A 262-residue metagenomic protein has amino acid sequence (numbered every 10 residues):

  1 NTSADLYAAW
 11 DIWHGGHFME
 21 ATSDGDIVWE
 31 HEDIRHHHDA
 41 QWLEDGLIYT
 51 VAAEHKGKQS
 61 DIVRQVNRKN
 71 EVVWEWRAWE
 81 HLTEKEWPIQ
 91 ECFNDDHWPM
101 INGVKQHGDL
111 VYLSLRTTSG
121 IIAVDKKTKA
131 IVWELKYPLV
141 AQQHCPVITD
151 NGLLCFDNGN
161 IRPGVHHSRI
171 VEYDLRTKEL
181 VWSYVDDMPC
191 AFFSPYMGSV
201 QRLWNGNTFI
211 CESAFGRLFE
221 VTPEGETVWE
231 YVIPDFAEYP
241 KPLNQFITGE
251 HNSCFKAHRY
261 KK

Functional and structural regions predicted by a protein language model:
N1-K262: Histidine-/acidic-rich catalytic cores in large beta-rich domains
